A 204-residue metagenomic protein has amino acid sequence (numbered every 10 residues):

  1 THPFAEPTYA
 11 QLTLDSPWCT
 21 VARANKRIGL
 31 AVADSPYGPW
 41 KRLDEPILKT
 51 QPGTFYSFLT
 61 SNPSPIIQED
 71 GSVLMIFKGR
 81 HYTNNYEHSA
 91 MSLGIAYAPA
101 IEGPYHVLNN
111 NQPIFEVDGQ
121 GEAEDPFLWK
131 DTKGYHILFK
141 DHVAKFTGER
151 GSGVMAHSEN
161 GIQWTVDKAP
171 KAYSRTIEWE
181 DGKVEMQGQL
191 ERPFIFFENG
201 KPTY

Functional and structural regions predicted by a protein language model:
T1-Y204: Carbohydrate-active catalytic/glycan-binding domains of CAZyme proteins, especially the secreted or lumenal ectodomains
